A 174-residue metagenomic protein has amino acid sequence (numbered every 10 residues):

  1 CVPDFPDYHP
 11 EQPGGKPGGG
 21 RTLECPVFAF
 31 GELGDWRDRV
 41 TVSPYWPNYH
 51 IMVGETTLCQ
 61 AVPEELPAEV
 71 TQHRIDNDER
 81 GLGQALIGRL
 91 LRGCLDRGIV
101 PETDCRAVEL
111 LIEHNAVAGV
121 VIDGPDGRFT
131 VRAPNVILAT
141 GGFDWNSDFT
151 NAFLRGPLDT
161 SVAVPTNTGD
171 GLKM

Functional and structural regions predicted by a protein language model:
C1-D126, S147: Conserved redox-cofactor binding core of oxidoreductases
N77-Q84, G124-G127, V131-M174: Glycine-rich loop(s) and the adjacent beta-strand/alpha-helix scaffold that form part
